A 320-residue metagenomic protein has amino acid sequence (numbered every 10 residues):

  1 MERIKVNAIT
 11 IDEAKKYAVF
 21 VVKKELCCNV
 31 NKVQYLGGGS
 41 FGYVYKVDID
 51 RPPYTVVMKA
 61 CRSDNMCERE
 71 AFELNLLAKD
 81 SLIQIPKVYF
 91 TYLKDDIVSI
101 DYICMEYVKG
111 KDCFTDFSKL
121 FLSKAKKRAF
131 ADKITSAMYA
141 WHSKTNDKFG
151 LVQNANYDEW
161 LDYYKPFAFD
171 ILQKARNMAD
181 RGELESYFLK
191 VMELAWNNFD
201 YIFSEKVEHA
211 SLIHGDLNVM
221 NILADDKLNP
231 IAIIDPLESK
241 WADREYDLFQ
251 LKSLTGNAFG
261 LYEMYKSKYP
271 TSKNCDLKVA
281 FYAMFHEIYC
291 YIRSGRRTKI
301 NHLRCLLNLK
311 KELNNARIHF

Functional and structural regions predicted by a protein language model:
M1-A8, A18, F320: Phosphate/pyrophosphate-binding loops and the adjoining catalytic core of nucleotide-dependent enzymes
R3, S267, C290-F320: ATP/Mg2+ or Mg2+-diphosphate-binding catalytic cores that bind nucleotide phosphates or diphosphates via glycine-rich
T10-L26, L93, K124-D132, A140-G215 (+2 more regions): An alpha-helical support segment within catalytic cores of ATP-dependent transferases
V33-A155: ATP-binding pocket architecture of kinase catalytic cores
P53, I100, H209-A210, N229: Conserved catalytic motifs of the protein kinase core domain
A210-L212, N218-L277: Active-site Asp-x-Gly
A280-Y289: Hydrophobic alpha-helical segments that form the core of small-molecule binding pockets and/or dimer interfaces
